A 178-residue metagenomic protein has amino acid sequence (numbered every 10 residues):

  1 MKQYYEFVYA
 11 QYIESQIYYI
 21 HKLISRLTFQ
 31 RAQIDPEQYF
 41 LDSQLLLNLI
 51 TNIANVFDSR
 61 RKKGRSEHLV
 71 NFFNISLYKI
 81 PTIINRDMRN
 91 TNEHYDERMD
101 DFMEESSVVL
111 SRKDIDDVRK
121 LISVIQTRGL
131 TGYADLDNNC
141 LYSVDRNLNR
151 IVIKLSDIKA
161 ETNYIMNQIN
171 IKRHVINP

Functional and structural regions predicted by a protein language model:
M1-P81, S111-P178: Amphipathic alpha-helical interface segments
K79-E104: Histidine-centered, metal-coordinating catalytic motifs and their short helical/loop contexts
R98, S107, M166-Q168: Surface-exposed beta-strand edges and their flanking turn/coil or helix-capping segments
M103-K113: Short, surface-exposed loop/helix-turn segments at secondary-structure junctions that function as lids/hinges flanking
